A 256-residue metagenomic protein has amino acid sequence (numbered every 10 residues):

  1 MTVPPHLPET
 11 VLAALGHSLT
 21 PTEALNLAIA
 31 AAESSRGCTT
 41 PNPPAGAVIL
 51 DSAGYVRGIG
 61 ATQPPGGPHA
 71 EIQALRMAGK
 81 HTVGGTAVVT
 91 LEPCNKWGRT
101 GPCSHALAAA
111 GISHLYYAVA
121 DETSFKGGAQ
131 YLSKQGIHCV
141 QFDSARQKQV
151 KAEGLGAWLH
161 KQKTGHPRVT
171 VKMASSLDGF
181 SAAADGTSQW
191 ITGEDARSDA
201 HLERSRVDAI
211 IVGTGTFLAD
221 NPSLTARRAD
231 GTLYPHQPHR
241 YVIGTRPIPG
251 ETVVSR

Functional and structural regions predicted by a protein language model:
M1-L27, A129-Q149: Short, compositionally biased leader-like segments
T2-S18, K80-A109, T216-D220, T225: Cysteine/selenocysteine-centered motifs that mediate thiol-based redox chemistry or coordinate metal-sulfur cofactors
T20-T40: Short, basic/aromatic recognition patches
A28, G46, C94, L132 (+3 more regions): Residue-level signal for inorganic ion chemistry
P43-A45, R57, V169-V171: Short loop/turn microsegments at loop-to-beta-strand junctions
V48-Q149, H239: Zn2+-dependent cytidine deaminase-like catalytic core
K151-L155: A gly/proline- and charged-residue-enriched helix-loop-helix capping module
H160, T164-H166, T170-R256: Active-site ligand-binding patch in enzyme domains
